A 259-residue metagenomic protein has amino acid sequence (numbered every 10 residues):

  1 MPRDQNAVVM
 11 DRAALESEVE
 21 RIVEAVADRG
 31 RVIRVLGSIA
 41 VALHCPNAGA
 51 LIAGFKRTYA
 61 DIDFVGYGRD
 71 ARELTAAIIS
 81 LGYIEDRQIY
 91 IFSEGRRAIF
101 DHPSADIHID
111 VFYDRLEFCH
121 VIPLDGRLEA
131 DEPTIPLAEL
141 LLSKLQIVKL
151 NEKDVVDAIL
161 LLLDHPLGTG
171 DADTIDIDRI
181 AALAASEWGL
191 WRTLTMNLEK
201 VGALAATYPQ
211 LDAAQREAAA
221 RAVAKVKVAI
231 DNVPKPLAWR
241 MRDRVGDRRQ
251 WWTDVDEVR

Functional and structural regions predicted by a protein language model:
M1-R21, A25: N-terminal regions immediately upstream of nucleotidyltransferase
V23-T75, T134-P136, D243-R244, T253-R259: Active-site nucleotide-donor binding segment shared across nucleotidyl transfer reactions
I62, R96-A98, I107-D110, D131-P133 (+1 more regions): Generic beta-strand structural signal
T75, I79-H120: Conserved catalytic core of two-metal-ion nucleotidyltransferases
Y113-R259: Catalytic cores of NTP-dependent nucleotidyl/adenyl transfer enzymes across multiple folds
